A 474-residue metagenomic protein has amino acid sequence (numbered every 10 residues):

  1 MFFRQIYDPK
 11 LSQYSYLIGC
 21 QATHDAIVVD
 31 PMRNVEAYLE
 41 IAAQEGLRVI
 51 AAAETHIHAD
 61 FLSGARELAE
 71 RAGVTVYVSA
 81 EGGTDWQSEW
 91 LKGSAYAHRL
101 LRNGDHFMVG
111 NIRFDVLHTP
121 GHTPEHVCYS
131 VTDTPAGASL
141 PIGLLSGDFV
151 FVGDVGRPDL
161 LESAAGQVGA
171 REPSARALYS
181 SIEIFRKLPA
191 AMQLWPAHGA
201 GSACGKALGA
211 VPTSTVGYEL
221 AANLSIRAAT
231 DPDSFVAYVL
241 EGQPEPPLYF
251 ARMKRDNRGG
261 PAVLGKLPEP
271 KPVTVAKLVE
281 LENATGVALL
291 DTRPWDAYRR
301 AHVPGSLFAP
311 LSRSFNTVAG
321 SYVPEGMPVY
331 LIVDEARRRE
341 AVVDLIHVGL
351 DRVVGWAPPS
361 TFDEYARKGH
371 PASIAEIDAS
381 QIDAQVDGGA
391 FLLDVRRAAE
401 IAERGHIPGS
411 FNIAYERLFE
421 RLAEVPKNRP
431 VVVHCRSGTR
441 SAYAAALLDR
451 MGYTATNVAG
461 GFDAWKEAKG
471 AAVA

Functional and structural regions predicted by a protein language model:
F3-I6, S15-L17, H106-S139, G143-L144 (+2 more regions): Core dinuclear metal-dependent hydrolase active-site scaffold
I18, D30, H56, L68 (+8 more regions): Divalent metal-coordination and catalytic microenvironments
T23-A26, R33-H118, T132, S139-I142 (+1 more regions): Active-site HxH/HxHxD metal-binding segment of metal-dependent hydrolases
H24, R113, T123-E245: Metallo-beta-lactamase
P31-M32, I57, E81-G82, H122-T123 (+6 more regions): Active-site metal-binding loops of divalent metal-dependent hydrolases
A52-F61, H118-H126, L194-S202, V433-R436: Histidine-centered catalytic micro-motifs
V76-V78, L145-S146, P196, N457: Hydrophobic residues in well-ordered beta-strands that form the structural core
S88-W90, R157-D159, R171, Y218-R255 (+4 more regions): Rhodanese-like catalytic fold shared by cysteine-dependent sulfurtransferases and DSP/PTP-type phosphatases
